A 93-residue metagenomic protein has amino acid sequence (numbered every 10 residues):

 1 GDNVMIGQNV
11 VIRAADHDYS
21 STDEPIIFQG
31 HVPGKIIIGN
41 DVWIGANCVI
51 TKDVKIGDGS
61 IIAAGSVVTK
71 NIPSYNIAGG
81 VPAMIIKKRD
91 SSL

Functional and structural regions predicted by a protein language model:
G1-V54, V81-P82, R89-D90: Flexible, glycine/small-residue-enriched loop-and-beta-strand segment within the central core of proteins
Q8, A64, S74: Residues that flank catalytic or metal-binding motifs in active/ligand-binding sites
R13-A14, A63, T69-K70, I86-K88: Conserved acidic donor-binding loop of glycosyltransferase catalytic domains
W43, I61, I77-G79: Short-chain dehydrogenase/reductase
G45-I61, S66-K70: Beta-rich strand-turn-strand
I72, N76-L93: C-terminal end-helix/capping segment
